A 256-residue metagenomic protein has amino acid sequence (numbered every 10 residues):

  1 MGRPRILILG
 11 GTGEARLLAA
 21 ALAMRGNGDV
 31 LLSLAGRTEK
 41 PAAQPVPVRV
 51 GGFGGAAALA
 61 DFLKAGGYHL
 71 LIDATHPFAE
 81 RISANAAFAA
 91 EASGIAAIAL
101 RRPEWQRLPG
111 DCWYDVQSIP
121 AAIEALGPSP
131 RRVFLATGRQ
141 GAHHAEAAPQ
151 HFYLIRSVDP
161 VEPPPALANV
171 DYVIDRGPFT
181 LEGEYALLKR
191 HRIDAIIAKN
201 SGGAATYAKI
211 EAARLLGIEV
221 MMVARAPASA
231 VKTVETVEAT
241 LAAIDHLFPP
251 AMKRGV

Functional and structural regions predicted by a protein language model:
I6-G36: N-terminal basic/disordered segments at the start of proteins
L31-G54, D111, P165-V170: N-terminal beta-loop-helix "entrance" segment that forms/cooperates in small-molecule cofactor or anionic ligand
L32-K40, L100-Q106, R139-A142, S157-P163: Short, polar loop motifs at secondary-structure junctions
V46-L63, I174-G183: Glycine-rich, highly charged phosphate/nucleotide-binding loops
L59-P120: Glycine/small-residue-rich loop that forms an oxyanion/phosphate-binding "nest" at active or ligand-binding sites
P120-L154: Internal active-site segments that recognize and position negatively charged phosphoryl groups and nucleotide moieties
E146-G177: Histidine/lysine/aspartate-rich catalytic loop segments that bind and position anionic ligands
H191, N200-A212, V220-V256: C-terminal functional extensions of proteins
